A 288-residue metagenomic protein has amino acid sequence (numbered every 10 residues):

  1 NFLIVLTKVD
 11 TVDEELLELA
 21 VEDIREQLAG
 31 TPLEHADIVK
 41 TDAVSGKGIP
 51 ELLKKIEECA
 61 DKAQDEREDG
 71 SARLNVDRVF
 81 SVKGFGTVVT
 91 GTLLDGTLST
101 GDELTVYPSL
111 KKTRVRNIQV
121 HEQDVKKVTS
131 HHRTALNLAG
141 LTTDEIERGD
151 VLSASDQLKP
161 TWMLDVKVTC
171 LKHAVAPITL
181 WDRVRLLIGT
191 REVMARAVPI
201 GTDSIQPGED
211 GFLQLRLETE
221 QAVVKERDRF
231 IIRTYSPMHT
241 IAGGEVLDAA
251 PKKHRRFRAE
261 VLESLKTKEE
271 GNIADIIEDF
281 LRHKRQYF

Functional and structural regions predicted by a protein language model:
N1-H35: Conserved C-terminal guanine-recognition region of P-loop GTPase G domains, centered on the G4
T7-V9, V79, E218: Short strand-loop junctions, especially beta-strand C-caps/beta-turns that link beta-sheets to coils or alpha-helices
V12-E14, E26, L141-F288: C-terminal effector modules of nucleic-acid-centric enzymes and ribosome-associated factors
D13-E18, I49-K54, V88, A242-G243: Short acidic, glycine/serine/threonine-rich loops at helix termini
E26-A174: Conserved catalytic-core segments of large NTP-driven translation/proteostasis enzymes
